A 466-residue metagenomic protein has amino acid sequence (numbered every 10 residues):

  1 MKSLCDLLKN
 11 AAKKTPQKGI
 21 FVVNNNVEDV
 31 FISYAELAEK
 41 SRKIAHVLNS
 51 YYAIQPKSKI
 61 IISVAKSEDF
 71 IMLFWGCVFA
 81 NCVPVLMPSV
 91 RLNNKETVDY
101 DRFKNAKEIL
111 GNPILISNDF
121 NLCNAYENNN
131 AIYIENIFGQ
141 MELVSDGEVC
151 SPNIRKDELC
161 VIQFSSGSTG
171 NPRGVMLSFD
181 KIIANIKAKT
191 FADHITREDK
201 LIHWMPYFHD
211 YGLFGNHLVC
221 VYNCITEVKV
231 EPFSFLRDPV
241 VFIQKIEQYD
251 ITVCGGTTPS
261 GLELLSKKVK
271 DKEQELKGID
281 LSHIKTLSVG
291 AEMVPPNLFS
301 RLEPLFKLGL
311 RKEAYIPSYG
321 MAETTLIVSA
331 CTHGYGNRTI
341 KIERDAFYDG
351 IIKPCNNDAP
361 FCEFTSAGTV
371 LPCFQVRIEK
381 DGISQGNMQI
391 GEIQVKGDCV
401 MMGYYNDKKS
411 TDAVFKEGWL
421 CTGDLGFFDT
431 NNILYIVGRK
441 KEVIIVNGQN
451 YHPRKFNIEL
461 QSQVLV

Functional and structural regions predicted by a protein language model:
M1-S3, D101-K104, N136-L159: Flexible, low-complexity linker/hinge segments
L7-S33, L159-I162, T169, G320 (+1 more regions): AMP-dependent adenylate-forming
P16-K18, S145-F164, G170-N171, K181 (+2 more regions): Conserved pre-ATP/AMP-binding loop-to-beta segment of ANL
I20-S67, I71-M72, L92-D99, N153 (+1 more regions): Conserved AMP-binding/adenylate-forming core of the ANL superfamily
V90-Y126, L143-V144, N185-I202, F235-T252: Conserved ATP-dependent adenylate/AMP-binding module captured primarily in the ANL superfamily
I183-K200, D210-G255, K267-K268, K272-E275: Conserved AMP-binding/adenylation subdomain of ANL enzymes
I251-G256, K268-P360, G382: Gly/Ser/Thr-rich phosphate-binding loop
F364-E379, I383-M388, E392-P453: Conserved ATP-binding/catalytic segment of the ANL
